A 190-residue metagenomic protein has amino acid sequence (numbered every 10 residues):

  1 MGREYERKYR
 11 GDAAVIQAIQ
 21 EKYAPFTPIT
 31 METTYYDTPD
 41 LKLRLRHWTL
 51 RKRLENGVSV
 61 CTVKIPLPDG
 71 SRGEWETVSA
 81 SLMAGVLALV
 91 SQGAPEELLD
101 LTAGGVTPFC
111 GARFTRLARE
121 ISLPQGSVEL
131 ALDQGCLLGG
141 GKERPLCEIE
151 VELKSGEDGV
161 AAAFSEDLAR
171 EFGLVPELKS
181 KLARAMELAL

Functional and structural regions predicted by a protein language model:
M1-L190: Phosphate-end processing signature that detects enzymes handling 5′-triphosphorylated RNA and polyphosphate
